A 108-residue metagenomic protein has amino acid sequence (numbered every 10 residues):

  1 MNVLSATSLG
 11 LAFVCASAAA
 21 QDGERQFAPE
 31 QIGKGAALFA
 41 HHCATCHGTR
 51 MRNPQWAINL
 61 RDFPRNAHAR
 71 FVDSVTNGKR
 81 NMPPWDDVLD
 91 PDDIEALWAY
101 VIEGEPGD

Functional and structural regions predicted by a protein language model:
N2-C15: Bacterial N-terminal signal peptides
T7, Q21-R25, C43: General secondary-structure propensity
A16-L38, D108: Electrostatic cytochrome c docking/interface patches
R25, R52-N53, E103-D108: Inter-heme linker and motif-flanking segments adjacent to c-type heme-binding CXXCH motifs in c-type cytochromes
P29-A36, G48-K79: Gly/Gly-Pro-rich "capping" loops immediately C-terminal to redox-active cysteine motifs in periplasmic/lumenal
G35, F39-T49, M82, L97: The canonical Cys-X-X-Cys-His
L60-R70, P84-E95: Electron-transfer interface patches adjacent to heme c in soluble/periplasmic c-type cytochromes and di-/multiheme
V75, D87-D108: C-terminal capping alpha-helices of c-type cytochrome domains
